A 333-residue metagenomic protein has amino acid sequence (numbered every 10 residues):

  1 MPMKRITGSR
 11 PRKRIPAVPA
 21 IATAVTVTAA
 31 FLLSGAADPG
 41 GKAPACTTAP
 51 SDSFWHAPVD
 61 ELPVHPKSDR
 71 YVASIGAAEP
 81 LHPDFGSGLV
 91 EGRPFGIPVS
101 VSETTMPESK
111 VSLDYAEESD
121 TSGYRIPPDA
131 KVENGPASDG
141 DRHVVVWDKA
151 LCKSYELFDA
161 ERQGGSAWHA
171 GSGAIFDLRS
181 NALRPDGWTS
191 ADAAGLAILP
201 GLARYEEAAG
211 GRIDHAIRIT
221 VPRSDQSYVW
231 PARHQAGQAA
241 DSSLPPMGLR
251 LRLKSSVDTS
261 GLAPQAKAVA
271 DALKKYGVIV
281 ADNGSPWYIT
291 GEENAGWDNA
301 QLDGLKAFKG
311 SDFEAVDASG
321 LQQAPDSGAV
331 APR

Functional and structural regions predicted by a protein language model:
M3-A37: Secretory targeting and sorting signals
D38-R333: Short, surface-exposed polybasic-aromatic patches that bind anionic ligands, especially phosphate groups
